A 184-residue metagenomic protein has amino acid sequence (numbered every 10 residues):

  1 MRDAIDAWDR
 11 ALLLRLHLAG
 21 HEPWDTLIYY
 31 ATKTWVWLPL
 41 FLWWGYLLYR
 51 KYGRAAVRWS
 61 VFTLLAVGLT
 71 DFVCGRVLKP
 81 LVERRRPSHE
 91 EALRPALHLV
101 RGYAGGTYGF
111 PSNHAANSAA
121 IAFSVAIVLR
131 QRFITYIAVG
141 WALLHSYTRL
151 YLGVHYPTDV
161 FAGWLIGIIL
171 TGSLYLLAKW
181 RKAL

Functional and structural regions predicted by a protein language model:
M1-L40, C74-G106: N-terminal transmembrane-helix/juxtamembrane module of multi-pass inner/ER membrane proteins
A19, P23, K51, R76 (+5 more regions): Membrane-interface elements of multi-pass transporters and channels
Y30, L38, R58, F62 (+2 more regions): Alpha-helical transmembrane segments of integral membrane proteins
L38, T63-G68, F72, V160 (+2 more regions): Alpha-helical transmembrane spans of integral membrane proteins, capturing the lipid-embedded, hydrophobic core of TM
L40-R50, S118-A126: Hydrophobic, aromatic-rich transmembrane alpha-helices and their immediate juxtamembrane boundary segments
W44, L69, V73-L78, L170-R181: Alpha-helical membrane-inserting segments
G45-C74, T135: Interfacial segments of alpha-helical transmembrane regions
H98-L184: Membrane-embedded catalytic cores of phosphoryl/pyrophosphoryl-handling enzymes
